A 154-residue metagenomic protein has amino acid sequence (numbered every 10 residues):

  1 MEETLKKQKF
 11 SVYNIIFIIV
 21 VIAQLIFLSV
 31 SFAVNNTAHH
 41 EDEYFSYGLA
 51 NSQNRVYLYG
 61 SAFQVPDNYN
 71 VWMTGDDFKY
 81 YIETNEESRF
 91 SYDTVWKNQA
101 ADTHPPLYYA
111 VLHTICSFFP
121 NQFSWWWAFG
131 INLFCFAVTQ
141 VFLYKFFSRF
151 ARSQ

Functional and structural regions predicted by a protein language model:
M1-A38, S148-R149: Start-transfer (signal-anchor) and selected internal transmembrane alpha helices of multi-pass inner/ER membrane
F27-F45, A62-N68: Helix-to-loop transition at the C-terminal end of transmembrane segments
V30, L112, C116, Y144-R152: Membrane-water interface at transmembrane helix exits
N51-H104, F118-F119: Interfacial juxtamembrane loops and adjacent helix segments that form the catalytic/substrate-binding surfaces
A100, H104, L112-I115, S124-F134: Membrane-embedded glycan-lipid processing machinery
P106, N121-W126, F150-Q154: Membrane-helix interface segments
W126-A151: Transmembrane-helix motifs of polytopic, lipid-linked glycan transferases
